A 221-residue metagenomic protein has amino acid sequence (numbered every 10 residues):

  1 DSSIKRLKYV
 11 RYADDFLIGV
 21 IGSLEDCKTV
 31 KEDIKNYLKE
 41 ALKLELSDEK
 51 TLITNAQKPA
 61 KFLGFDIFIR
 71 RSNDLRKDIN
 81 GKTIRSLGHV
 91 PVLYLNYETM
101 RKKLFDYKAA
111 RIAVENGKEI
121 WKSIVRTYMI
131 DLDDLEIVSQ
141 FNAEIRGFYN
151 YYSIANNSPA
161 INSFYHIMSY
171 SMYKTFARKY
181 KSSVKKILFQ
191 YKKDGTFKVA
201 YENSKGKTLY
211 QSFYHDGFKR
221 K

Functional and structural regions predicted by a protein language model:
D1-K221: Non-catalytic terminal/accessory segments
